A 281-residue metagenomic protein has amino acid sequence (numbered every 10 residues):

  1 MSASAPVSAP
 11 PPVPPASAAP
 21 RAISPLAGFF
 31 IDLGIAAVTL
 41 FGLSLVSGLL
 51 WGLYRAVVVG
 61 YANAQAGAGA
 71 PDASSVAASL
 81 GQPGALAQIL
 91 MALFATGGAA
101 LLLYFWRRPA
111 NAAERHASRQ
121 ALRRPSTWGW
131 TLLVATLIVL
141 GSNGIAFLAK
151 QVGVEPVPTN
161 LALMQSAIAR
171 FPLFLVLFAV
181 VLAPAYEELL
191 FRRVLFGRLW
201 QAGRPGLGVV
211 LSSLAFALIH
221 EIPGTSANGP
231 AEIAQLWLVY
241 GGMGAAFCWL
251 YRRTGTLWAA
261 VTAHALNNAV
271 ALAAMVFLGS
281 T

Functional and structural regions predicted by a protein language model:
M1-T136, N143, F147-V152, L272-T281: N-terminal, membrane-interfacial amphipathic/helix-forming hydrophobic leader that caps and precedes the first
P20-A22, R119-R124, L163-F171, Q201-A202: Helix-boundary and loop/linker segments of multi-pass membrane transporters
A77-A87, L161-L177: Short aromatic-rich membrane-water interface segments that cap or initiate transmembrane helices in multi-pass membrane
A113-R115, L161, S226-A227: Short, hydrophobic secondary-structure boundary micro-motifs
L140-F147, V152-V157, I168-T281: Transmembrane helix-loop-helix hairpins at the membrane interface of multi-pass integral membrane proteins
